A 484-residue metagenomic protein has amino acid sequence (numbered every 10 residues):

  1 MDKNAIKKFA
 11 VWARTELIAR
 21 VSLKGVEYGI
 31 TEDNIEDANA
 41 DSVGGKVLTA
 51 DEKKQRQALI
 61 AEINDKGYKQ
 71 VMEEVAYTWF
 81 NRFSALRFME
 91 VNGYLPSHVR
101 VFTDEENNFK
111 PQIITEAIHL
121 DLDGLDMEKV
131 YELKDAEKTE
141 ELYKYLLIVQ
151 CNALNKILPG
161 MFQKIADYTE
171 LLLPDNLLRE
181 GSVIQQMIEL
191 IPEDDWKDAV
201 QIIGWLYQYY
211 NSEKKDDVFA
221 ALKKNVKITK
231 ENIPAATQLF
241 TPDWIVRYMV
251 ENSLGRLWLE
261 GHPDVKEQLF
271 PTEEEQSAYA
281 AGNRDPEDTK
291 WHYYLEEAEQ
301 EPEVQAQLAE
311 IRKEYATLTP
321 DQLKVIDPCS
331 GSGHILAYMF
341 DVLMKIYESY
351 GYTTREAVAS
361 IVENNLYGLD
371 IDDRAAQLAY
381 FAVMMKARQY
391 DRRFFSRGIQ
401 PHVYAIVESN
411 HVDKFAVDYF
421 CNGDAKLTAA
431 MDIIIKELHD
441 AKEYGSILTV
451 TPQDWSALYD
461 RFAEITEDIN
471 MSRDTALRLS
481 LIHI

Functional and structural regions predicted by a protein language model:
M1-V265, M384-E408: Non-catalytic, mostly N-terminal accessory regions of nucleic-acid modification and defense proteins
Y207, I482-H483: Intrinsically disordered, tyrosine-centered linear signaling motifs in cytosolic regions
K224-E231, A235-I482: SAM-dependent methyltransferase catalytic region
